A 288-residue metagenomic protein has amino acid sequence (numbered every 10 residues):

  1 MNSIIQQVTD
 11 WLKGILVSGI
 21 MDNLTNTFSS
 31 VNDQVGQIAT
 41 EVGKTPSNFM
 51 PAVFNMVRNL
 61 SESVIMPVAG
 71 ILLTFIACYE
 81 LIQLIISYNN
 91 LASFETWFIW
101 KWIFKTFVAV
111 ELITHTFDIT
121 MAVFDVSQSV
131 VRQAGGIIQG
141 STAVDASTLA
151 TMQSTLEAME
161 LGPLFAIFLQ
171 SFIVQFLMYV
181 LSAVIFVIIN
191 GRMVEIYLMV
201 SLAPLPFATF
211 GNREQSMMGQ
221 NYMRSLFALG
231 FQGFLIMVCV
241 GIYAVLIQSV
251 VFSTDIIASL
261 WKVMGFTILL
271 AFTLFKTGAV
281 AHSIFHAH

Functional and structural regions predicted by a protein language model:
M1-L72, S87-W97, F107-L177, S216-N221 (+2 more regions): Gly/Ser-rich, low-complexity
P67-Y79, I196: Hydrophobic alpha-helical transmembrane segments
T74-C78, I113-T120, V187, G191 (+5 more regions): Alpha-helical transmembrane segments of polytopic integral membrane proteins, especially the permease/helical cores
I76-Y79, Q83, L177, L181-V184 (+2 more regions): Residue-level signal for alpha-helical transmembrane segments in multi-pass membrane proteins
L81-F94, S182-F186, R213-Q215: Membrane-water interface regions at transmembrane-helix termini and the short interhelical loops of multi-pass membrane
W102-K105: Elongated alpha-helical scaffolds
S182-I189, M193-I196, V200-C239: Extended serine/threonine-enriched, polar tracts that run as long, contiguous segments within proteins
